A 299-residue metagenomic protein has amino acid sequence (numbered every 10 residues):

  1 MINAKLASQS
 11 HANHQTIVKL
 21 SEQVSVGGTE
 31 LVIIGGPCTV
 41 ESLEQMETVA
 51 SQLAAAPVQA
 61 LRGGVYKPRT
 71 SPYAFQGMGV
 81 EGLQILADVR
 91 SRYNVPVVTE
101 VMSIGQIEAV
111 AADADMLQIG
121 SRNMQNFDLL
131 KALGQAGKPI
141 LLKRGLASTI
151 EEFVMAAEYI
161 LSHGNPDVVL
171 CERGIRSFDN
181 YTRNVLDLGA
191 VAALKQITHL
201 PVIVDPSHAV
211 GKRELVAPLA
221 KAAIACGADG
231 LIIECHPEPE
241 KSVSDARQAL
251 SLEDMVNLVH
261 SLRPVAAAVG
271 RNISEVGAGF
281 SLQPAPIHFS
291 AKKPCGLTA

Functional and structural regions predicted by a protein language model:
M1-I34, A267-N272, I287-F289, C295-A299: N-terminal amphipathic alpha-helix/helix-capping segment at the start of soluble metabolic enzymes
L31-M46, P72-Q76, P96-E100, G120-S121 (+2 more regions): Active-site mouth loops of central-metabolism enzymes
V32-P37, Q59-G63, V97-T99, L117-I119 (+4 more regions): Hydrophobic faces of well-ordered beta-strands that scaffold small-molecule active sites in alpha/beta enzyme cores
R62-E81, P237-R247: Glycine-rich, proline-tolerant flexible connector loops at the mouths of alpha/beta enzymes
F75-T99, L133-P139, L188-V202, Q248-G270: Alpha-helix-loop-beta-strand connector modules within alpha/beta enzyme cores
M78, V95-G105, D115-F127, P139-I150 (+2 more regions): Catalytic beta/alpha-barrel core
A136-P237: Catalytic alpha/beta core domains of metabolic enzymes, predominantly
A278-Q283: Intrinsic, low-complexity polybasic segments
